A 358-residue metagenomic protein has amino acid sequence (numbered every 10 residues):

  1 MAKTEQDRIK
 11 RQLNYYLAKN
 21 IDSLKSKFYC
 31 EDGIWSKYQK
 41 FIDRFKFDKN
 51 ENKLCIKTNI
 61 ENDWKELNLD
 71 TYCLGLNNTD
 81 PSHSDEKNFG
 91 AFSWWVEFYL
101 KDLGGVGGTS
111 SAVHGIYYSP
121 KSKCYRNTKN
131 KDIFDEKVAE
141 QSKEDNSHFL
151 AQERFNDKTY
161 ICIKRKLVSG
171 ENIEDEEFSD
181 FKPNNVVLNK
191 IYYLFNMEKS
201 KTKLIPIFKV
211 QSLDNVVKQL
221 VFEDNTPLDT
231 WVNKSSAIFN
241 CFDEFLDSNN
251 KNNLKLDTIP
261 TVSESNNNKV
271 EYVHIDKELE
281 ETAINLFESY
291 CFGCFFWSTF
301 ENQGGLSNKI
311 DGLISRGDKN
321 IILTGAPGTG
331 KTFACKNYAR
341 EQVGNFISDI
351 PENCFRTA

Functional and structural regions predicted by a protein language model:
M1-P183, K199-G305: An N-terminal alpha-helical hairpin/helix-loop-helix interaction module that forms a charged, gly/pro-flexible surface
N130, L194-M197, A326-T329: An acidic- and aromatic-residue-enriched active-site/binding cleft used to recognize and process polar
N189-K190: C-terminal structured domains
L194-K199, Q219, E341-N345: Active-site catalytic microenvironments for nucleophilic, acid-base chemistry
N302-A358: C-terminal regulatory/interaction module of P-loop NTP-utilizing enzymes
